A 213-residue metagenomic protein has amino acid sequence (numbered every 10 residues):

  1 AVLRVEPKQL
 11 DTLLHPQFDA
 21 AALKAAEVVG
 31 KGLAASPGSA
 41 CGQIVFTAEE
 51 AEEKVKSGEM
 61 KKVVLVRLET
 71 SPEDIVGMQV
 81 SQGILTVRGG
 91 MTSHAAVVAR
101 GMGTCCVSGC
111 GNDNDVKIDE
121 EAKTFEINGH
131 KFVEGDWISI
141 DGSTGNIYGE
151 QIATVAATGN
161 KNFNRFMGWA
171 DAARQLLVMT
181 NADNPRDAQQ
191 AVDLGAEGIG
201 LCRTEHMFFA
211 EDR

Functional and structural regions predicted by a protein language model:
A1-C41: Amphipathic alpha-helical
K8, T12-Q17, A40, I44-E53 (+4 more regions): Acidic, glycine-rich flexible loop/linker segments
